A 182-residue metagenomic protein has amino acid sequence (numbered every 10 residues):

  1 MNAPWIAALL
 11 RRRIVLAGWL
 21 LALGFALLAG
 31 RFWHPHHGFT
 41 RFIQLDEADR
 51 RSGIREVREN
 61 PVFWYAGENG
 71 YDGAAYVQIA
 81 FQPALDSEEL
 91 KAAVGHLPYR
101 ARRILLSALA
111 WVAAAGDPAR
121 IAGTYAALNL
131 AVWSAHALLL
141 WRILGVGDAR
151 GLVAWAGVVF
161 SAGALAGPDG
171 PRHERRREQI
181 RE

Functional and structural regions predicted by a protein language model:
M1-R55: Start-transfer (signal-anchor) and selected internal transmembrane alpha helices of multi-pass inner/ER membrane
F32-K91: Extracytoplasmic loop-helix module adjacent to an early transmembrane segment
G70-P118: Short hydrophobic/aromatic helix or loop-helix immediately within or flanking a transmembrane segment in polytopic
L90-H96, G123-A127, V158: Short linear capping/connector segments at secondary-structure termini
A110-V112, T124-G147: Transmembrane-helix motifs of polytopic, lipid-linked glycan transferases
A119-T124, L140-S161: Transmembrane-helix signature of polytopic, membrane-embedded enzymes that assemble or transfer cell-envelope glycans
L139, G157, R175-E182: Specific aromatic-rich, kink-prone transmembrane helix
P168-R175: Short acidic/glycine- and proline-prone juxtamembrane loop motifs at membrane-interface regions of multi-pass membrane
